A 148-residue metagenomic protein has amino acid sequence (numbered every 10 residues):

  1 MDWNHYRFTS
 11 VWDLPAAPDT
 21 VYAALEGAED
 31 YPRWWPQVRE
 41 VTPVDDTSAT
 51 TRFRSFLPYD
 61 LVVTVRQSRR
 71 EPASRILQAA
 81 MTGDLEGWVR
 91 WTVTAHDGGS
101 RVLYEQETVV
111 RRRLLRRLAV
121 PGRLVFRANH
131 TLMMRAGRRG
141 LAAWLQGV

Functional and structural regions predicted by a protein language model:
M1-D46: Hydrophobic ligand-binding cavity/cleft-lining segments
W3, F56-P58, L115: Short, aromatic- and cysteine-enriched interfacial helices/patches that mediate contacts at lipid membranes
V11-P15, T42, R66, T92 (+1 more regions): Generic structural detector for well-ordered beta-strands
P32-P36, T42-W88, H96-D97, R101 (+1 more regions): Glycine-rich portal/gate segments that line the openings of hydrophobic small-molecule binding cavities
M81-A136: Beta-strand/loop substructures that line and gate deep hydrophobic ligand-binding cavities in soluble
